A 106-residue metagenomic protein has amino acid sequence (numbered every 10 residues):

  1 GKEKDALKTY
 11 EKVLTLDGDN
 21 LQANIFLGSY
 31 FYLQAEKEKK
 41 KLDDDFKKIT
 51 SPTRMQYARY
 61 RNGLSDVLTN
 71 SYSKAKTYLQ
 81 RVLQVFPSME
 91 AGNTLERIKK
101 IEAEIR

Functional and structural regions predicted by a protein language model:
G1, G28, L33-D43, K99 (+1 more regions): Short coil/turn linking the two alpha-helices of tandem helical-hairpin repeats
G1-T9, S71-T77: Structural signature of tandem alpha-helical TPR/SEL1-like repeats, specifically the intra-repeat loop/turn
K12-V13, V82: Canonical positions in the second alpha-helix
N20, S88-E90: Residue-level recognition of tetratricopeptide repeat
F26, T94-R97: Canonical tetratricopeptide repeat
L33-Y78: Short coil/linker segments at helix-helix boundaries
